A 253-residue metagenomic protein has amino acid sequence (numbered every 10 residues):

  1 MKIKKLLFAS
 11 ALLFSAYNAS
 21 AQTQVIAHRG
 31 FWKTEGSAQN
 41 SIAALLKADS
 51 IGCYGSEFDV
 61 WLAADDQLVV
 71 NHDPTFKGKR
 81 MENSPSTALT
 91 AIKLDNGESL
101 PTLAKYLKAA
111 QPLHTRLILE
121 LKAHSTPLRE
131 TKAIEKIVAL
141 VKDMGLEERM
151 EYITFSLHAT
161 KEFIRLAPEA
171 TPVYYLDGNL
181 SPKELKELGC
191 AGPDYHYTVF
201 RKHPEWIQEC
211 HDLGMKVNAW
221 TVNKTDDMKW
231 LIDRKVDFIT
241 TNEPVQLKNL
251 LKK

Functional and structural regions predicted by a protein language model:
M1-Q24: Bacterial Sec-dependent N-terminal signal peptides
S20-K253: Phosphate-group recognition and catalysis centered on beta-loop-alpha active-site segments
